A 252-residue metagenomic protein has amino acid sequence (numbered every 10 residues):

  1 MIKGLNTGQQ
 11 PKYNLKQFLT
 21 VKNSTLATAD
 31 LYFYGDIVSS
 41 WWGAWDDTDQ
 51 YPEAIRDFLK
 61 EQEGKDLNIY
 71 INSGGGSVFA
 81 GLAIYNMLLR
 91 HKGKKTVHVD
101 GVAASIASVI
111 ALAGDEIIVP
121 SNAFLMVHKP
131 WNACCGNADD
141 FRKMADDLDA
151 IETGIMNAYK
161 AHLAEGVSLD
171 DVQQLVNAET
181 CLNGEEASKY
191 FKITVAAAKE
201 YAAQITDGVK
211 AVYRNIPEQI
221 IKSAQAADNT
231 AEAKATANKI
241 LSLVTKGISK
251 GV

Functional and structural regions predicted by a protein language model:
M1-H98, V102-I106, E116-V252: N-terminal organellar transit peptides
